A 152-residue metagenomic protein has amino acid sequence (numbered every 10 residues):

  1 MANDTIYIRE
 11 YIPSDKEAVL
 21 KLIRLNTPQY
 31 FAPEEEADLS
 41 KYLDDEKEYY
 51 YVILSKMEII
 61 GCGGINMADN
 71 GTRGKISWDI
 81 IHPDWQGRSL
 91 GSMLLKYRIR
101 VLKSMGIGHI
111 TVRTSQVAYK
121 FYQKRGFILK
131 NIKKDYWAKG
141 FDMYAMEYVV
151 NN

Functional and structural regions predicted by a protein language model:
T5-V19: A short beta-loop-alpha structural element at the N-terminal edge of CoA-dependent acyl/N-acetyltransferase catalytic
E10, L20-E34: Helix-loop element at the rim of GNAT/NAT acetyltransferase active sites that forms part of the acceptor-substrate
P28-V52, G64: Active-site rim helix/loop that mediates acceptor-substrate recognition in acyltransferases
V52, E58-M67, G74-I80: Conserved beta-strand in the GNAT
M67-S77, Q86, A138-D142: A conserved beta-turn-beta hairpin within the catalytic core of GNAT-like acetyltransferases that forms part
I81, G87-R100, K124: Conserved acetyl-CoA-binding loop-helix of GNAT-fold acetyltransferases
L102-T114: Conserved GNAT acetyl-CoA-binding A-motif
T111-R113, I128-A145: Conserved catalytic-core motifs of GNAT/GCN5-like acyltransferases
